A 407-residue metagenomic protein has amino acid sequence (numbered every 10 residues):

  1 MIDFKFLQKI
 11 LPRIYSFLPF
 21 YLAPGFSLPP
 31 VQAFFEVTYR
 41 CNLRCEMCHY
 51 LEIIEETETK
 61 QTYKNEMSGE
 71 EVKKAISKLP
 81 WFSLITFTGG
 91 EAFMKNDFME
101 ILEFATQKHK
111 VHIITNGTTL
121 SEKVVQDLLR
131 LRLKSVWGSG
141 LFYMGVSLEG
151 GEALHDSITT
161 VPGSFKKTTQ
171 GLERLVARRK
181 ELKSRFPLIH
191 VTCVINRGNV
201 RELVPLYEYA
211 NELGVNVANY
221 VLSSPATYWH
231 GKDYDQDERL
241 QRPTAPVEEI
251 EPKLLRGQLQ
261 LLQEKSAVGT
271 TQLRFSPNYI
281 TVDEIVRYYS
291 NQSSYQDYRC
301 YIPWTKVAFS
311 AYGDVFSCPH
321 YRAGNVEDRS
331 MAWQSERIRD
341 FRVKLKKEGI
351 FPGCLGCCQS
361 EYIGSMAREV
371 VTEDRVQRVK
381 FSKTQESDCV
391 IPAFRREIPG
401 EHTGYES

Functional and structural regions predicted by a protein language model:
I2-S135, S139-F142, T227, V247-K253: Conserved alpha-helical substructure of the radical SAM core
S16-F17, P24, L28-P29, Q292-Y301 (+1 more regions): Flexible mid-to-C-terminal extensions adjoining Fe-S/redox cofactors in radical SAM and related proteins
V31-A33, S83-I85, K110-V111, N216-N219 (+2 more regions): Hydrophobic beta-strand segments of well-ordered beta-sheets in folded domains
R40, R44, C48-L51, P303 (+2 more regions): Cys/His-rich metal-chelating microdomains
I53, G90, E149, L222-S223 (+1 more regions): Flexible loop residues that form catalytic and substrate-binding hotspots at small-molecule/glycan-binding clefts
L79-P80, A267, F351: Flexible, charged surface loops at secondary-structure boundaries
M94-K95, L120-S121, N196-N199, G324: Alpha-helix N-cap/loop-to-helix initiation residues
W137-Y312, F316: Radical SAM enzyme [4Fe-4S]-AdoMet core and its adjacent flexible, acidic and glycine-rich loops/tails across
